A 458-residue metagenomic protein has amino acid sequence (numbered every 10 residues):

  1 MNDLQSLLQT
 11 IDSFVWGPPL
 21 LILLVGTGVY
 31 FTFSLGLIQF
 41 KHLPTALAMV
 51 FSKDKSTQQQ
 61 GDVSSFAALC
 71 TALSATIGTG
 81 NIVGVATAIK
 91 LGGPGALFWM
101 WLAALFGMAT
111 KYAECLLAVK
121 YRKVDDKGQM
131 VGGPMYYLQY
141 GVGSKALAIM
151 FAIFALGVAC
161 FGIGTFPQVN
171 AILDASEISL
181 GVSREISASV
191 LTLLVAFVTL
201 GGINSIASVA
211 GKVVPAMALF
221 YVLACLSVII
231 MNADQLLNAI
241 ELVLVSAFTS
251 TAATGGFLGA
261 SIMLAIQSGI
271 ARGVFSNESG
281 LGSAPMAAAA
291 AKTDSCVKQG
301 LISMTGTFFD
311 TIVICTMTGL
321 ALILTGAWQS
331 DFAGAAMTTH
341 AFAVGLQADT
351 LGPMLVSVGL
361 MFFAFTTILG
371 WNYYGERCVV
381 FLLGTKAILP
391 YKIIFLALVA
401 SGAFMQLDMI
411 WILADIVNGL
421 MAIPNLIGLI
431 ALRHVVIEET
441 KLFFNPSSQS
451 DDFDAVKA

Functional and structural regions predicted by a protein language model:
M1-T79, K90-A96, G107, A400 (+1 more regions): N-terminal alpha-helical transmembrane segments of multi-pass membrane transport and channel/translocase proteins
D3-L4, S34-Q39, G80-V85, P94 (+6 more regions): Transmembrane helix-loop junctions in multi-pass membrane proteins
D12-T45, K90-G128, D310-M317, G352 (+1 more regions): Extracellular loop-to-transmembrane helix junctions
L23-Y30, S34-L47, V169-S176, S183-N232 (+4 more regions): Membrane-interface loop-to-helix entry segments
T27, F31-T32, A103-G128, P134-N170 (+3 more regions): Helix-loop-helix module between adjacent transmembrane segments
L37-S64, T87-L97, W101, A109-V142 (+4 more regions): Flexible loop linkers connecting adjacent transmembrane helices in multi-pass alpha-helical membrane transporters
T57-L91, L117-M135, Q139-G141, I153 (+2 more regions): Alpha-helical membrane segments and immediately flanking helix-loop junctions that form or couple to the substrate/ion
Y112-Y121, D126, L226-L242, S250 (+3 more regions): Extracellular/periplasmic helix-exit of transmembrane alpha-helices
